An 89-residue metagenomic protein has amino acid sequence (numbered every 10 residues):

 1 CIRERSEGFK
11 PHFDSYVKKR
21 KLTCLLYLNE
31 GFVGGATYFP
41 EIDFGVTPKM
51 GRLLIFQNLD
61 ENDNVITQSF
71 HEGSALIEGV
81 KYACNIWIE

Functional and structural regions predicted by a protein language model:
C1-Y16: Conserved short histidine dyad/triad with adjacent acidic residue
E4-S6, Y27-E30: Glycine-rich, acidic and aromatic/proline-enriched surface loops and short helix-turn segments that act as binding
K19-R20, G31-E89: Catalytic core of Fe(II)/2-oxoglutarate
L22-L26: Conserved, well-structured core segments
